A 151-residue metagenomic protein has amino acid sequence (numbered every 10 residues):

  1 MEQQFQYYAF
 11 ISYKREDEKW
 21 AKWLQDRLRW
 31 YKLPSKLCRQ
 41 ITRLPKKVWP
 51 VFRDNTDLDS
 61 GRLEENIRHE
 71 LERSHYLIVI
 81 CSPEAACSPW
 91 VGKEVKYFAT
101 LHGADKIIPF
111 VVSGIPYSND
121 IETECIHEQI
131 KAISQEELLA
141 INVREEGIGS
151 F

Functional and structural regions predicted by a protein language model:
M1-R27, T56-E65, H69-E70, A85-P89 (+1 more regions): C-terminal interaction surface of TIR/SEFIR-family domains
Y31-T56: Conserved RecA-like helicase motor-core motifs
R43, G92-V95: Sparse, context-dependent recognition of short Cys/His-centered cofactor- or disulfide-binding micro-motifs
S74: An anion/phosphate-binding loop that grips the pyrophosphate of nucleotide cofactors and donors
L77-I78: Hydrophobic acceptor-binding patch used for acceptor engagement in glycosyltransferases
C81: Glycine-rich, N-terminal phosphate-binding loop of Rossmann-like dinucleotide-binding domains
